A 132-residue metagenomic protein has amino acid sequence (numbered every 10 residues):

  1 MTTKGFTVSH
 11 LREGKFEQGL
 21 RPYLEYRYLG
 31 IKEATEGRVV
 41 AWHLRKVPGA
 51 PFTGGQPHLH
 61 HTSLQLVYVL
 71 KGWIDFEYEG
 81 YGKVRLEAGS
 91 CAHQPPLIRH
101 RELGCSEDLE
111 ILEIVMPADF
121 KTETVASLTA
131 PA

Functional and structural regions predicted by a protein language model:
M1-Y23: N-terminal presequences and immediately downstream first alpha-helices
T3-L11, R101-A132: Double-stranded beta-helix
K15-P57, S63: A short glycine-rich, His/Asp/Glu-containing loop-to-beta-strand
E25, Q65, I98, E107: Residues that flank catalytic or metal-binding motifs in active/ligand-binding sites
W42-R45, S90, H100: Hydrophobic/aromatic beta-strand elements that line small-molecule binding cavities or substrate pockets in beta-rich
H43-V47, L59-F76, I114-P117: Short, conserved beta-strand element in jelly-roll/cupin
E79-Y81, G104-C105: Conserved catalytic-core motifs of eukaryotic protein kinase domains, centered on the activation segment
G80-L97: Short acidic-glycine-tyrosine-enriched beta hairpin
